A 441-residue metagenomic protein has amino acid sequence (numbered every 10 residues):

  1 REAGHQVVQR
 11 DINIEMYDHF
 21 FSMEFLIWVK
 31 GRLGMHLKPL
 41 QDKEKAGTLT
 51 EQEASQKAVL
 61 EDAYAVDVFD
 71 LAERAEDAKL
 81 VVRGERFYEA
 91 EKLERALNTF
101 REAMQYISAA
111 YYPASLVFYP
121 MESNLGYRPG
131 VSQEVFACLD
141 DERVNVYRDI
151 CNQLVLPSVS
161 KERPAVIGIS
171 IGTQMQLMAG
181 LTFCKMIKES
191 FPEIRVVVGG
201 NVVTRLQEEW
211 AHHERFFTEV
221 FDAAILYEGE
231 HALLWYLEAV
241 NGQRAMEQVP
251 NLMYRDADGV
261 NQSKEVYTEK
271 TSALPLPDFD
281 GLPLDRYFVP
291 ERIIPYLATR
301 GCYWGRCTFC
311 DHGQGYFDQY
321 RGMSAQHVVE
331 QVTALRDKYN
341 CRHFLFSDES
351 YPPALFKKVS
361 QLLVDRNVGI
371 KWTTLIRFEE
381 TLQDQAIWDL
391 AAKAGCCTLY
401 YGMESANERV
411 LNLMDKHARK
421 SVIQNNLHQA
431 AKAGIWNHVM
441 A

Functional and structural regions predicted by a protein language model:
R1-F25, K30-G47, E51-Q52, Q56 (+4 more regions): Glycine-rich beta-alpha loop elements in corrinoid/cobalamin-binding modules across cobalamin-dependent enzymes
M16-Y17, Q174-M178, T204-L206, L233-L234 (+9 more regions): Flexible loop/turn segments at secondary-structure boundaries
L60-Y147, I294, T299, S360-D384: Mobile, glycine- and charge-enriched loop segments and immediately flanking short secondary-structure elements within
F136-D140, Y147, R255-P295: N-terminal [4Fe-4S]-dependent radical SAM core
A165, D222, T308, R342 (+1 more regions): Conserved acidic residues
E193, V197, V329-N437: Conserved SAM/AdoMet-binding glycine-rich loop
V289-Q326: Canonical Radical SAM [4Fe-4S] cluster-binding loop centered on the CxxxCxxC motif and its immediate flanking residues
